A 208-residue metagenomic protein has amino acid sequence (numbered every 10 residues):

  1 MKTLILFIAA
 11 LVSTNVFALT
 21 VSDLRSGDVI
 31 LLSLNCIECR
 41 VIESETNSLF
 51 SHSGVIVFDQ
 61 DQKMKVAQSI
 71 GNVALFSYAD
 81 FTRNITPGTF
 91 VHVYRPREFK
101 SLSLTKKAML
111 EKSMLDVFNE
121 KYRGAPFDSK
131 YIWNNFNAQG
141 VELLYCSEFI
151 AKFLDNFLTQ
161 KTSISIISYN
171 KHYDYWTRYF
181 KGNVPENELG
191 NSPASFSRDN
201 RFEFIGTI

Functional and structural regions predicted by a protein language model:
M1-L4: Positively charged n-region of N-terminal signal peptides that target proteins for export
S13-N15: N-terminal signal peptide c-region/cleavage motif recognized by signal peptidases
L19-D23, E45-S48: Short, surface-exposed secondary-structure edge patches
S26-D28: Loop/turn positions that initiate beta-strands
L32-F99, K130-V141: Glycine-rich catalytic cores of cysteine/serine-nucleophile enzymes that process amide/ester linkages in cell-envelope
C39, V91-S165: Active-site nucleophile-His-acid catalytic modules used for acyl/amide transfer and hydrolysis across diverse enzymes
I132, N137-I208: Activation targets extended, charge/polar-rich intrinsically disordered C-terminal tails
